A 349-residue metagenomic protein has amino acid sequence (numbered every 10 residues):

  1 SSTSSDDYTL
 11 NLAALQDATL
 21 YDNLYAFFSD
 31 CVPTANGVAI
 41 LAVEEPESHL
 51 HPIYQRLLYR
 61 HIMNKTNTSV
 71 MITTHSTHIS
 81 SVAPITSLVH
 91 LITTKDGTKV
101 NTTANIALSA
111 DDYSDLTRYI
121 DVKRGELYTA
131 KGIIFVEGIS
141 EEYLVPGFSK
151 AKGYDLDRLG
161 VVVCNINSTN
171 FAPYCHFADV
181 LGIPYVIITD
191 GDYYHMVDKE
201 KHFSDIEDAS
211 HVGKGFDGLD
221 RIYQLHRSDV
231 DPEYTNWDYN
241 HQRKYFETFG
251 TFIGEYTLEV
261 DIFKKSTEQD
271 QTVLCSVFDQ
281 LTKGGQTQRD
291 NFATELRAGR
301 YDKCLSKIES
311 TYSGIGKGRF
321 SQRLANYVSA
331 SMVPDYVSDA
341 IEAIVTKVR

Functional and structural regions predicted by a protein language model:
S2-K123, E142-Y143, Y327-R349: Switch/communication elements of ASCE P-loop NTPase nucleotide-binding domains
S80, I92-R349: Acidic, divalent-metal-binding catalytic cores of TOPRIM and closely related two-metal-ion phosphodiester/pyrophosphate
